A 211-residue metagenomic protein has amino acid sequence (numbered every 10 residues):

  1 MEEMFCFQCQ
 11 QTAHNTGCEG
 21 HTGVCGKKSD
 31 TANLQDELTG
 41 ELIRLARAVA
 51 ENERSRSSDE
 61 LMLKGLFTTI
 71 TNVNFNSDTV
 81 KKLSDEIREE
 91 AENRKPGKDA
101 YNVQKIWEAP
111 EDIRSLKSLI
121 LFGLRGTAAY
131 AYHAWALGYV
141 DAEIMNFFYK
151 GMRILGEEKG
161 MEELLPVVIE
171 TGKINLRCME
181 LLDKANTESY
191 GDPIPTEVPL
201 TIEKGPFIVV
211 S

Functional and structural regions predicted by a protein language model:
M1-S211: Metallocofactor- and cofactor-centric catalytic cores in central/energy metabolism, strongly enriched
